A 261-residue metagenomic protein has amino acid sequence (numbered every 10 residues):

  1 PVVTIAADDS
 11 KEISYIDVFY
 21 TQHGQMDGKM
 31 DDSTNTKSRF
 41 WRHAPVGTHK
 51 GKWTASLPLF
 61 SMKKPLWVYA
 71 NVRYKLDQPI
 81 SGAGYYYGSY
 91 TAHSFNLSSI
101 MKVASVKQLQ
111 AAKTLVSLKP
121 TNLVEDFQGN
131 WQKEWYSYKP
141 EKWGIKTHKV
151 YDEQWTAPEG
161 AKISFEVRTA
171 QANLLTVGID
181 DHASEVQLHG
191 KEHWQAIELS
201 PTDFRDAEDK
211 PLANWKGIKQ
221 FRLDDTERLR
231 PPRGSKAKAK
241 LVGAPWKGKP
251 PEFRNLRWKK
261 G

Functional and structural regions predicted by a protein language model:
P1-Y20, M30, R39-G51, S56-P58 (+2 more regions): Surface beta-strand/loop "capping" patches
E12-Q22, D27, L66-A70, T176-V177: Beta-strand-rich binding/interaction modules
Y20-R42, K75-D77, D180-A183: Change "in extracellular beta-sheet-rich domains … of secreted and cell-surface proteins" to "in beta-sheet-rich domains
M30, T36-T48, L188-P201: Extended, solvent-exposed segments with strong compositional bias
P58-K63, F204-E208: Short, surface-exposed loop/turn segments at beta-strand-coil junctions that are enriched for proline with nearby
K63-D77, K219-L223: Short, aromatic- and glycine-rich surface loops/edge beta-strands on solvent-exposed regions
D77-T121, K247, R254-N255: Short beta-strand elements
L123, W135-G217, R222-K240, W246-K260: Extracellular ligand-binding interfaces
